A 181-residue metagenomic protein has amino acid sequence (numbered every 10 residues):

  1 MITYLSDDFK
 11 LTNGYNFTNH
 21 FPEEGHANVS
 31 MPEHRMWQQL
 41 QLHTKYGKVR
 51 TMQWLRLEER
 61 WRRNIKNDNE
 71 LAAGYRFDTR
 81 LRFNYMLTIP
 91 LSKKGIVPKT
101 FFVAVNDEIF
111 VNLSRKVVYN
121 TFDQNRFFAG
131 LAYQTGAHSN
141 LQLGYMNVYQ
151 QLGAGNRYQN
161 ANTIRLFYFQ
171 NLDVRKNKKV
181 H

Functional and structural regions predicted by a protein language model:
M1-K48: Hydrophobic/aromatic-rich structural module bridging two neighboring secondary-structure elements via a short loop
M1-T3, Q38-T44, L57, L81-K93 (+2 more regions): Residues on the lipid-exposed face of transmembrane beta-strands in outer-membrane beta-barrel proteins
L5-D8, K45-T51, L91-F101, H138 (+1 more regions): Short loop/turn motifs that connect adjacent beta-strands in outer-membrane beta-barrel proteins
N13, L40, Q53-L55, V103-D107 (+2 more regions): Membrane-embedded beta-strand positions of outer-membrane beta-barrel proteins
Y15-F21, T44-Y46, L57-W61, I89 (+3 more regions): Transmembrane beta-strands of outer-membrane beta-barrel pores
E23-A27, D68-Y75, S114-V117, L152-A154: Extracellular loop and loop/strand-boundary signature of outer-membrane beta-barrel proteins
P32-M36, A73-F83, T121-F127, N160-I164: Residues that define the transmembrane beta-barrel architecture of outer-membrane proteins
L40, N160-H181: Outer-membrane beta-barrel "beta-signal"
